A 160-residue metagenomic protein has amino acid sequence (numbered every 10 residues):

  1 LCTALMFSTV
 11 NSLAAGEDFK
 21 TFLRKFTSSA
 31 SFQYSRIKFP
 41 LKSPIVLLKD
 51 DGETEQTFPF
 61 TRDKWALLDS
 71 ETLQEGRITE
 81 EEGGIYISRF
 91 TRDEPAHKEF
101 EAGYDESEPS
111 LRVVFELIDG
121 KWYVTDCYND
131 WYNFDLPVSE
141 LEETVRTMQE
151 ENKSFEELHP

Functional and structural regions predicted by a protein language model:
L1-C2: Sec-dependent signal peptide recognition, specifically the positively charged N-region followed immediately by
S8-N11: N-terminal signal peptide c-region/cleavage motif recognized by signal peptidases
A15-Q33: Short, aromatic-enriched amphipathic alpha-helices that serve as compact interaction elements
L23, S43-E108: Surface-exposed, charged secondary-structure patches
Q33-K42: Surface-exposed patches in mature extracellular/periplasmic domains of secreted proteins
E108-E142: Short beta-strand edge/turn micro-motifs at domain boundaries
V138-M148, N152-F155: Pro/Ala/Gly-rich low-complexity, hydrophilic intrinsically disordered segments
E157-P160: Short, solvent-exposed mixed-charge patches
